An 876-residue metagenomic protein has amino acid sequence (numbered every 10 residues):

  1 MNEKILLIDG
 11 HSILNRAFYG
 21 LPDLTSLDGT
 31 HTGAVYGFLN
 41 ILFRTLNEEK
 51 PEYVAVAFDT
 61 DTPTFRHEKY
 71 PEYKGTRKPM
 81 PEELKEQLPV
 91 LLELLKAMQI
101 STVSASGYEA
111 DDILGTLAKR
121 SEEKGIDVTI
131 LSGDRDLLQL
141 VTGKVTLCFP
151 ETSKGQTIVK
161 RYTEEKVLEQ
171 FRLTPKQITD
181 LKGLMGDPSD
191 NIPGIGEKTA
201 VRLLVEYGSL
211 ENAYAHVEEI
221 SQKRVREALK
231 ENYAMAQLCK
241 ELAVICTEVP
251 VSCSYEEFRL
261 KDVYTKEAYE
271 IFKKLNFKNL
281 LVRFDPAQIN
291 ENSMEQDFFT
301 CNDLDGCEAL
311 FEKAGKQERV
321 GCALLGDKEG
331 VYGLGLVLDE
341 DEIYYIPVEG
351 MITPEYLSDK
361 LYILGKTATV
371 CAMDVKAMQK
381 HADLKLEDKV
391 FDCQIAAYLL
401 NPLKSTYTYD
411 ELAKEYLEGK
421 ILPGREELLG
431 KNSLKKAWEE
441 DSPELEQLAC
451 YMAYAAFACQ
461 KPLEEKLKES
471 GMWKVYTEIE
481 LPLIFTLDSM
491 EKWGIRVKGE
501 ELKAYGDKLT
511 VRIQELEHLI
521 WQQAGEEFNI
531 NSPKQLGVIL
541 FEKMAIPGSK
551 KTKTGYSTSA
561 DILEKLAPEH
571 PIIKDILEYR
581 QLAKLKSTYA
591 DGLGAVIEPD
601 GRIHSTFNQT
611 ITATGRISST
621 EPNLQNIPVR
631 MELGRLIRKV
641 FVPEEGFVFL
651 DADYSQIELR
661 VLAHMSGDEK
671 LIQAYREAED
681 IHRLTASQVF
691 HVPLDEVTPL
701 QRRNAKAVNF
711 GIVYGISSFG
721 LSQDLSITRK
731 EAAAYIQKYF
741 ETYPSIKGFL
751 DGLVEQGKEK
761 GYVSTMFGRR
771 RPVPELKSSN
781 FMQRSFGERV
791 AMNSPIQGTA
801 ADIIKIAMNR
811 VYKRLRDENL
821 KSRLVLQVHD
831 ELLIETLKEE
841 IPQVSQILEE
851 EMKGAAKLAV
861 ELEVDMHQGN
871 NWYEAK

Functional and structural regions predicted by a protein language model:
N2-E3, T25, G75-E248: Extended two-metal-dependent nuclease catalytic cores across DNA- and RNA-processing enzymes
I5-L6, G10, R16-A55, P71-E72 (+4 more regions): Conserved RNase H-like, two-metal-ion catalytic cores of nucleic-acid enzymes
K154-G183, D187, F298, G330-K468 (+3 more regions): Active-site-proximal helix-loop-helix substrate-binding element of RNase H-like nuclease domains
N232-G350, K366-T369, N432-V629, V642 (+7 more regions): Conserved "right-hand" nucleotidyltransferase catalytic core of DNA-directed polymerases
G335-E340, L400-L403, Y407-G430, L448-A455 (+1 more regions): Function-dense linear segments that define catalytic or interfacial modules in macromolecule-processing proteins
K435-W438, K492, H604-S605, Q609-T612 (+4 more regions): Conserved catalytic core of nucleic-acid polymerases
L467-I479, L483, I803, A807-V828 (+1 more regions): Active-site palm subdomain of RNA-directed nucleic acid polymerases
V511-H518, Q522-K574, E741-R789, N793 (+2 more regions): C-terminal polymerase-core module
